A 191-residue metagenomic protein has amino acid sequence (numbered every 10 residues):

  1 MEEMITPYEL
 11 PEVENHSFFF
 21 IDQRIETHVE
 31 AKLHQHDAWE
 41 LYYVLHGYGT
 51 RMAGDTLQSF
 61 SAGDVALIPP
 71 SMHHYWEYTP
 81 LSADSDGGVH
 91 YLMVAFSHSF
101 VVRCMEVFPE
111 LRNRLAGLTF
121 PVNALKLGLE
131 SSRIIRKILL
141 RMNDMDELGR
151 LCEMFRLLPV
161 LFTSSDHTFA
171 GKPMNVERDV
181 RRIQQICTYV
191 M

Functional and structural regions predicted by a protein language model:
M1-A66, M72: Generic protein-terminus/edge-of-domain signal
E2-V13, P70-K137: A hydrophobic/aromatic-rich effector-binding and dimerization subdomain of bacterial HTH-type transcriptional regulators
L33, E106, M174-R178: Pocket-edge positions in alpha/beta enzyme catalytic cores
A38, G88-H90, L151: A structure-centric signal for secondary-structure junctions around beta-strands
L45, T119, R136-N143, C187 (+1 more regions): Regular secondary-structure segments
G54, S97, M191: Residue-level recognition of the GNAT/N-acetyltransferase active site
L125-E130, N143-M191: Short, Lys/Arg-enriched, Trp-marked, Pro/Gly-tolerant hinge/linker segments that flank
